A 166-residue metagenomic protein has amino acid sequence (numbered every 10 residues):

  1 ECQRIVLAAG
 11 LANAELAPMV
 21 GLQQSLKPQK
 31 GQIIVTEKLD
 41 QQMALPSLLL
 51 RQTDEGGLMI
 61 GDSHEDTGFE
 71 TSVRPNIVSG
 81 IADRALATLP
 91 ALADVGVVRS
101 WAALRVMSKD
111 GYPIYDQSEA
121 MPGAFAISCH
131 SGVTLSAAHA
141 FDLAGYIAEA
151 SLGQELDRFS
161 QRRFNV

Functional and structural regions predicted by a protein language model:
E1, M59, F125-A126: General beta-strand recognition
C2-Q42: Central helical "cap/lid" subdomain
G10-A12, I77-R84, S128-C129, V133-L135 (+1 more regions): Mid-domain beta-loop-alpha active-site segment that forms a flexible, acidic cofactor/metal-binding surface
L16-P18, L45, F69-T71, S136-A137: Short glycine-/acidic-enriched loop or helix-start segments at secondary-structure transitions that form or flank
L22-S25, I77, L143: Glycine-rich, phosphate-binding/catalytic loops in enzymes
E37-M121: Active-site lid/adjacent beta-loop-alpha segment flanking the redox-cofactor pocket in flavoenzymes
L89-V166: C-terminal catalytic lobe of FAD-dependent flavoproteins
